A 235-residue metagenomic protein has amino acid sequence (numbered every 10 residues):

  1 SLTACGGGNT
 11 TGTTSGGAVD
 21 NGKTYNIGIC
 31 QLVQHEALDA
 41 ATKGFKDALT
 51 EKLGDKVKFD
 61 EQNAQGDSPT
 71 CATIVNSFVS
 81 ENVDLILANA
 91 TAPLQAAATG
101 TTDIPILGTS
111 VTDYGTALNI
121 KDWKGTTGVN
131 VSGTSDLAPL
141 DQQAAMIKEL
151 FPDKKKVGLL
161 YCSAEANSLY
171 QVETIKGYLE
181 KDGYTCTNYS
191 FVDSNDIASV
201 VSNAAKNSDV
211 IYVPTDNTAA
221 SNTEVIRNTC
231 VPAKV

Functional and structural regions predicted by a protein language model:
L2-A4: C-terminal motif of bacterial Sec signal peptides marking the signal peptidase cleavage site
G6-N9: Bacterial signal peptide processing site
G16-K46, K52-G54, D60-C71, A164-S168 (+1 more regions): Extracytoplasmic "Venus flytrap"
I27, F45, S132-L179: An alpha-beta-alpha
Q34-F45, T70-I74, N89-P93, A97 (+6 more regions): Stable alpha-helical elements in mature extracytoplasmic
K58-S80, S190-A204: Structural motif
N63-D122, D216-V231: Beta-alpha junction/loop-to-helix N-cap segments that form part of ligand/metal-binding clefts
A166-V235: Pocket-lining segment of extracytoplasmic ligand-binding domains
